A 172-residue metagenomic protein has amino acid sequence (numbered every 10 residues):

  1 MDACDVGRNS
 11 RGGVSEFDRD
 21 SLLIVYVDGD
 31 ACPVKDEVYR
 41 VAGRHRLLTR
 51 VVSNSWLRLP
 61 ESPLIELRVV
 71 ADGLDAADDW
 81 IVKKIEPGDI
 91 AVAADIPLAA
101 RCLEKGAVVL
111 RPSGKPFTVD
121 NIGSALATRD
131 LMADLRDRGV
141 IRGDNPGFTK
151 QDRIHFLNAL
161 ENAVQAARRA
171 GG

Functional and structural regions predicted by a protein language model:
E16-G172: Nuclease catalytic cores that cleave nucleic-acid phosphodiester bonds, predominantly acidic two-metal-ion
